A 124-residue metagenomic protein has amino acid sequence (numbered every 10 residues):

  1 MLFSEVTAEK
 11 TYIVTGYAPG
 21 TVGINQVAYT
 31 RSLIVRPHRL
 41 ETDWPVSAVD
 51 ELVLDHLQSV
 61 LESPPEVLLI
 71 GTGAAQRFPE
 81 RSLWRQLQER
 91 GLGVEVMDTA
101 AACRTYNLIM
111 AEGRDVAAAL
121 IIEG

Functional and structural regions predicted by a protein language model:
M1-L52, A111-G124: Non-catalytic interface/targeting segments
T42-D43, Q76-P79, T105: Short active-site-adjacent helix-start/loop capping segments
L52-E62: A short, acidic, amphipathic alpha-helical segment used as a generic capping/interface helix at domain edges
V60-V96: Mid-chain, well-packed structural core segment of small domains
A75, A102, G124: Positions that flank functional sites
S82, L108, D115: Structured, non-membrane catalytic/scaffold regions adjacent to prosthetic-group chemistry
G91-C103, N107: Well-ordered alpha/beta subsegment
